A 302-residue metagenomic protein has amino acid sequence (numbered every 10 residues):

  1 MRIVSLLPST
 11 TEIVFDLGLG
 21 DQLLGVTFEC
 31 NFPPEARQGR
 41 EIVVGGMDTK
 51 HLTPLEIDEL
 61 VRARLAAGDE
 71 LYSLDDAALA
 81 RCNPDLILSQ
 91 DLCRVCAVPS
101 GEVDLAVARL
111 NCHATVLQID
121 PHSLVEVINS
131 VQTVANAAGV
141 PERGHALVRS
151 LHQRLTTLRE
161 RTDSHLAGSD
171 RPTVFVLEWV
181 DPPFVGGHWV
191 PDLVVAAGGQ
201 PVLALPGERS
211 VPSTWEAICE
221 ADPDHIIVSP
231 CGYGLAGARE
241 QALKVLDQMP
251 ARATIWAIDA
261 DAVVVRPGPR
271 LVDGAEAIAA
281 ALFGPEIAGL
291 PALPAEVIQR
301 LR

Functional and structural regions predicted by a protein language model:
M1-R302: N-terminal ligand-binding lobe of clamshell/alpha-beta domains
